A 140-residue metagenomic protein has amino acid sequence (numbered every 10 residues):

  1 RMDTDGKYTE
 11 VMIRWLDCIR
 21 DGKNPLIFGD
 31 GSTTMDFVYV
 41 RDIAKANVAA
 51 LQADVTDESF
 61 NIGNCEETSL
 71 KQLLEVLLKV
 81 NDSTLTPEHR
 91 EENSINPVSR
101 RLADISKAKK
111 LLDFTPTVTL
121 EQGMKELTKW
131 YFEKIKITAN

Functional and structural regions predicted by a protein language model:
R1-I13, K23-N24, F28, S32 (+5 more regions): Glycine/proline-rich active-site loop of Rossmann-fold NAD(P)-dependent oxidoreductases
C18-G22, A50-D54, L111, W130-I137: Generic structural signal for alpha-helix termini and adjacent loop/cap motifs
I19-R20, L77, N81: Hydrophobic aliphatic residues
D36, E66, R101: Residues that recognize and position ribonucleotide moieties
V40, S59, K71, N93-T115 (+2 more regions): Conserved C-terminal active-site "lid" loop/helix of NAD(P)H-dependent oxidoreductases that clamps the redox cofactor
N47-L51, L74-L77, M124-Y131: Hydrophobic "lid"/C-terminal helical patch of Rossmann-like NAD(P)-dependent dehydrogenase/epimerase domains
L120-N140: Amphipathic terminal alpha-helices
